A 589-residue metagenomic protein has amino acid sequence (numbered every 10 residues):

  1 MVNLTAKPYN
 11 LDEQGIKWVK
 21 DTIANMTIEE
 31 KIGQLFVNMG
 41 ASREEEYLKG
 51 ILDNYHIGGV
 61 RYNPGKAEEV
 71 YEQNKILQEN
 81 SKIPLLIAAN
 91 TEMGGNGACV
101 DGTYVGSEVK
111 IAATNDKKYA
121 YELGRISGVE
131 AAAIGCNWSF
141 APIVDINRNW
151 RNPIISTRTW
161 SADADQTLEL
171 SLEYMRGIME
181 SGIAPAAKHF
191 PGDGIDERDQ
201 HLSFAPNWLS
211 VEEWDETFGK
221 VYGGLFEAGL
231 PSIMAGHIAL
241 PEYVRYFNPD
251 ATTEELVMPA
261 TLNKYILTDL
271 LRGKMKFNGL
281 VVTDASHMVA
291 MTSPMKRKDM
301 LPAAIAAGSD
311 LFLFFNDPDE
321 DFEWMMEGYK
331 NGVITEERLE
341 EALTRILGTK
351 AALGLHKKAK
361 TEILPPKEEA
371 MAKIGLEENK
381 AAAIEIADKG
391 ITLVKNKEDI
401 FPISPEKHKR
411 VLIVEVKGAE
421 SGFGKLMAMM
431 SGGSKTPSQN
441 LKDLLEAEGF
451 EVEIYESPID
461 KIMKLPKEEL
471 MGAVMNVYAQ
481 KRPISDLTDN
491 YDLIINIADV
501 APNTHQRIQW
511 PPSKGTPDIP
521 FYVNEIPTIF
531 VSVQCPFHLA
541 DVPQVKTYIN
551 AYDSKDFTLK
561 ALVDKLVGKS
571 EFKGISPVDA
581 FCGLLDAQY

Functional and structural regions predicted by a protein language model:
M1-N54, N263-K264, G273, P294-Y589: Preference for extracellular/luminal or secreted protein segments
I32-G40, G58-Y62, L85-M93, W138-P142 (+6 more regions): Hydrophobic faces of well-ordered beta-strands that scaffold small-molecule active sites in alpha/beta enzyme cores
Q34-E45, E108-Y121, S203-T217, H287-M295: Active-site mouth loops of central-metabolism enzymes
N38-E44, A89-G97, N137-N147, A187-D193 (+3 more regions): Short glycine-enriched loops at secondary-structure junctions
A41-N54, A120-S127, A131, E213-G224 (+1 more regions): Short, acidic/polar
I51-G65, E69, W150, L225-M258 (+1 more regions): Short acidic, glycine-rich surface-loop motifs adjacent to enzyme active sites
A67-L86, K117-A133, L339-G348, D388-K389: Active-site-adjacent structural elements in enzyme catalytic domains
E69-L85, G95-G97, A162-R338, R345: Second-shell residues forming the walls of enzyme active-site clefts
